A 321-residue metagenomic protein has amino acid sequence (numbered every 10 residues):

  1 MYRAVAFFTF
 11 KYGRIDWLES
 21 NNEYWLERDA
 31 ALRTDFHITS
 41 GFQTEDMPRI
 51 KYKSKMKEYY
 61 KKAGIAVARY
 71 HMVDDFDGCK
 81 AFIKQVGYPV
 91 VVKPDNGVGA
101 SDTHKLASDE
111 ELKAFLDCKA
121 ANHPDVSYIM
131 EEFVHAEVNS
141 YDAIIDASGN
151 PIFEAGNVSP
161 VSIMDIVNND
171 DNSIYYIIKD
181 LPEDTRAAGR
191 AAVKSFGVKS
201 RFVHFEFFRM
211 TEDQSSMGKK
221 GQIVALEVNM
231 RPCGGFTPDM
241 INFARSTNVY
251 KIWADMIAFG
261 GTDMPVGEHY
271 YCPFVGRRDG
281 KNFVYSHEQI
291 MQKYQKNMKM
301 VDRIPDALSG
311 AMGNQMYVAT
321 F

Functional and structural regions predicted by a protein language model:
M1-F8: Glycine-rich, highly charged phosphate/nucleotide-binding loops
F10-Y52, G64-H71: A short, GP-enriched loop/loop-strand-helix hinge that lies immediately N-terminal to, or at the N-terminal rim
W25-D29, C79, V138-N139: Short, well-ordered alpha-helical microsegments
M56-K61, W253: Structural element of the ATP-grasp superfamily
A68-Y70, P89-C118, Y128, H135-D142 (+4 more regions): Glycine-rich phosphate-binding loop of ATP-grasp-fold ATP-dependent ligases
G78-C79, E111: Short acidic active-site motifs
E132-V198, F202, R209-D213, M217-K220 (+3 more regions): ATP-dependent carboxylate/phosphate-activation module, predominantly the ATP-grasp catalytic core and closely related
I252-F321: Peripheral (often C-terminal) accessory segments that flank ATP-dependent C-N-forming ligase machineries
